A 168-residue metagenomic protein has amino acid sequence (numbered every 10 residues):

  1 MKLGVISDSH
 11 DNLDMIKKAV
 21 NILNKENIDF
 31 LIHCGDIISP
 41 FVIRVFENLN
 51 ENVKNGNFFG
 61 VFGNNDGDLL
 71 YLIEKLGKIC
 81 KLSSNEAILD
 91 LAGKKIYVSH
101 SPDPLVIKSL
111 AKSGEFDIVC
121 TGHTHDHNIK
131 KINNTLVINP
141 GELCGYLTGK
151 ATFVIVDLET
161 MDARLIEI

Functional and structural regions predicted by a protein language model:
K2-D90: Core catalytic region of metal-dependent phosphoesterases/phosphodiesterases, especially metallo-beta-lactamase-like
K2-H10, G93-S101, L136-G141, L165: Active-site-proximal beta-strand elements of phosphoester/diester hydrolases
H10-M15, I38-F41, N65-Y71, D103-K108 (+2 more regions): Active-site environment of divalent metal-dependent phosphoester hydrolases
I32, F59-V61, I118-C120, L136-I138 (+1 more regions): Hydrophobic/aromatic beta-strand patches that form the interior of the parallel beta-sheet core in alpha/beta enzyme
N50-N57, E115-D117, N134-L136: Glycine-enriched alpha-helix->loop->beta-strand junction motifs that scaffold or abut catalytic
L76-K81, D117, L143-C144: Short linear motifs in intrinsically disordered
N85-A92, G114-E115, K131-N133, I138-I168: Binuclear metal-dependent phosphoesterase catalytic core
E86-H123: Internal catalytic-core helix/loop-beta-alpha segment that presents or stabilizes conserved functional determinants
